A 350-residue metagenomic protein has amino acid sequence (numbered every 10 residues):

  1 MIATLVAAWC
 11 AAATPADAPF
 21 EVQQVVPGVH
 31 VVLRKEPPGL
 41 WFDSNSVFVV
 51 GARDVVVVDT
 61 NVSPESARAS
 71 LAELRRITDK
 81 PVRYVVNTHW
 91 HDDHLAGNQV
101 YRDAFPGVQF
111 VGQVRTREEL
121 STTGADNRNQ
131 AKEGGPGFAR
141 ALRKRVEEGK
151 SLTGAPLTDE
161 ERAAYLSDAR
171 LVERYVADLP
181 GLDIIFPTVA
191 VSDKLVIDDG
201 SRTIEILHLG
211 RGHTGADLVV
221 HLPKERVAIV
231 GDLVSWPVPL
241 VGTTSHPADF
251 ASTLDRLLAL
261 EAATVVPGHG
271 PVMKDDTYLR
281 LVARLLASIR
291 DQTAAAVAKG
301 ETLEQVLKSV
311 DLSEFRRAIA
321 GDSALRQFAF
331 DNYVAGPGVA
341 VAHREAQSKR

Functional and structural regions predicted by a protein language model:
A16, A298-R350: C-terminal regulatory/interaction regions
Q23-R76, L218-G231: Conserved beta-strand hairpin/beta-sheet module of binuclear metal-dependent hydrolase folds, prominently
D43, P64-E65, W90-A96, R117-L120 (+4 more regions): Active-site environment of divalent metal-dependent phosphoester hydrolases
V58-T60, R83-H91, V111-V114, L209 (+3 more regions): Active-site neighborhood of phospho(di)ester-bond hydrolases with catalytic His/Asp-centered motifs
A72-P187, V196: Active-site HxH/HxHxD metal-binding segment of metal-dependent hydrolases
Y165-L166, P180-I185, A190-L222: Core dinuclear metal-dependent hydrolase active-site scaffold
T203-L260: Active-site-proximal loop/helix segments of hydrolase catalytic cores
A248-Q305: Divalent-metal (often Zn2+) His-rich catalytic cores of metallo-beta-lactamase-fold enzymes
